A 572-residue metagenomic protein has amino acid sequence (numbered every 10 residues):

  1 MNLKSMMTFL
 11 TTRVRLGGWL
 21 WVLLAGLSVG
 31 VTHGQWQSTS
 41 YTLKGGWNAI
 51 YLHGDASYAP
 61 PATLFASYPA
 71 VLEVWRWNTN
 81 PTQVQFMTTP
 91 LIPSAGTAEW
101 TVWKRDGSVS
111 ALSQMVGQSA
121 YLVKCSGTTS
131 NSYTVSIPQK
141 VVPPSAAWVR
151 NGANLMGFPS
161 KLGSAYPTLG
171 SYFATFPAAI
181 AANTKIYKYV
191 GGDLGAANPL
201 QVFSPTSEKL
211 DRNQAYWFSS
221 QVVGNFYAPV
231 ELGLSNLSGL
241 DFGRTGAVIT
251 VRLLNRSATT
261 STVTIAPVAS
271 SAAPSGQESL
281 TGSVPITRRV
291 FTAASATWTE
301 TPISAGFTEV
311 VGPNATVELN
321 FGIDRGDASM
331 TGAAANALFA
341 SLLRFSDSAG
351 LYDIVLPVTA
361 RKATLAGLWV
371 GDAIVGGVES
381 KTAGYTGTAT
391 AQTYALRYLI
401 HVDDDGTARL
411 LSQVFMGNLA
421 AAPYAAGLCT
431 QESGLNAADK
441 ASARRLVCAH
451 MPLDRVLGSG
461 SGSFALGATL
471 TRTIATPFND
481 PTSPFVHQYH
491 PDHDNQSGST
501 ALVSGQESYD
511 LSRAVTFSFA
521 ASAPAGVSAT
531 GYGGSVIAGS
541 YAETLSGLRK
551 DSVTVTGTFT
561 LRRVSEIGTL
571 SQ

Functional and structural regions predicted by a protein language model:
R15-S28: Bacterial N-terminal signal peptides
G34-V230, V290: N-terminal exported-region signature
Q114-S119, K209-R212, G243-V251, M330-L343: Short, solvent-exposed loop/turn segments enriched in Ser/Thr/Gly
P229-T259, S270-A294, L338, F345-T364: Long, low-complexity ectodomains and other extracytoplasmic segments of secretory-pathway proteins
I303-N336, P357-A360, F519-A529: Short, hydrophobic beta-strand segments
A335-A349, S535, G539, G547: A short beta-strand micro-motif common to beta-rich folds, especially ectodomain repeats
T364-L365, T390, V503-Q572: Edge beta-strand at a domain terminus
A389-S528, Y532: Predominantly extracellular/secreted and cell-surface proteins with exposed, flexible low-complexity segments
